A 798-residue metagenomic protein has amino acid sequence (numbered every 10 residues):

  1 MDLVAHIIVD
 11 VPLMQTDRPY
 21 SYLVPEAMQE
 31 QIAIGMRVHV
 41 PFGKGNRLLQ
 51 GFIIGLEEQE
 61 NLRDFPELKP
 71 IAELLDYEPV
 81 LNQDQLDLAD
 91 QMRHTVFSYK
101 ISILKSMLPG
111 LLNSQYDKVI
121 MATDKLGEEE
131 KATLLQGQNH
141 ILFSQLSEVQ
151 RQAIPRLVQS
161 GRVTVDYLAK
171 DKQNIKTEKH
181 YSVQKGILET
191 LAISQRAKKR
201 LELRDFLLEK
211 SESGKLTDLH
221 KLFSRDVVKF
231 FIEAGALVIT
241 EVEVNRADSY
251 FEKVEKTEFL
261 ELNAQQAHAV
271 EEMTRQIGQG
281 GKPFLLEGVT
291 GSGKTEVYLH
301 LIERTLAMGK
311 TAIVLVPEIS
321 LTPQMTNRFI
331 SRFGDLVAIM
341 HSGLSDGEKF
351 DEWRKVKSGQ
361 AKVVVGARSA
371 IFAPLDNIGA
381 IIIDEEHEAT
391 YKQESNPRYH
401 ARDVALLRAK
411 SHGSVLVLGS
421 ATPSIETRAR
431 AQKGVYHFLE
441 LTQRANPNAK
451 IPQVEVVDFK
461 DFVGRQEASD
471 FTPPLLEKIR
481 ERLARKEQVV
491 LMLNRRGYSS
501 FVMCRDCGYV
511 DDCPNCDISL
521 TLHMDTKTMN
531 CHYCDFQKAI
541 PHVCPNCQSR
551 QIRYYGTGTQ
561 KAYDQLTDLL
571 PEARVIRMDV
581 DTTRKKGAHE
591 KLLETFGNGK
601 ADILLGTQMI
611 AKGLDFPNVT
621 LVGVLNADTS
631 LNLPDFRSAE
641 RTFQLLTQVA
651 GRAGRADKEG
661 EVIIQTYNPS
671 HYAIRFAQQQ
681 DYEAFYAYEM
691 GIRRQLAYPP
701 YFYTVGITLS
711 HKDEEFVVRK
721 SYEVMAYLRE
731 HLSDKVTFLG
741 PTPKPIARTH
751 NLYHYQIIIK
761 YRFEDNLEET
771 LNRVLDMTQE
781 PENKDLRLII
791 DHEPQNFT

Functional and structural regions predicted by a protein language model:
M1-V364, I371-V404, R408-S420, Q432-N446 (+4 more regions): Accessory, non-ATPase domains that flank or precede helicase/AAA+ motor cores in DNA-metabolism machines
D2-V4, D17, N46, K486 (+5 more regions): A general secondary-structure signal for short beta-strands and their flanking turns/coil in non-transmembrane regions
V163, L237, V337, V454-V456 (+4 more regions): Generic structural signal for residues in well-ordered beta-strands
D166, T240, G366, M492 (+4 more regions): Solvent-exposed beta-strand sheet faces enriched in polar/charged residues
T257-N263, A267, Q279-V718, Q756-I757 (+1 more regions): Inter-lobe coupling/hinge segments of SF2-like helicase ATPases
E715-E730: Extracytoplasmic/periplasmic
A726, E730-H750, L775, L788 (+1 more regions): A carboxyl-terminal module marker
